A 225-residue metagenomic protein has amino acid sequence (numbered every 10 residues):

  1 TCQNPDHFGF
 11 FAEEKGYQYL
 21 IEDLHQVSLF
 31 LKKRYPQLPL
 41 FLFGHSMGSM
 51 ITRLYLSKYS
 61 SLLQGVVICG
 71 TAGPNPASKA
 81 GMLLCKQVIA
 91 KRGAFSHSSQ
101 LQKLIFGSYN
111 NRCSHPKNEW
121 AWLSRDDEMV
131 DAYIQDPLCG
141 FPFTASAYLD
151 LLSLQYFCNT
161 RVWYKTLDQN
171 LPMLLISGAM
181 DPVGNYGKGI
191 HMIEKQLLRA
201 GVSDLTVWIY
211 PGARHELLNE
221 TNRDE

Functional and structural regions predicted by a protein language model:
T1-E14, H215: Glycine-rich "HGGG/HGxG" loop immediately N-terminal to the catalytic nucleophile of the alpha/beta-hydrolase
A12-K32: Alpha/beta-hydrolase active-site loop
Y35-S46: Alpha/beta-hydrolase fold nucleophile elbow
T52-L138: Alpha/beta-hydrolase-fold enzymes
L175-S177: Short beta-strand/loop motif that positions the catalytic acidic residue of the alpha/beta-hydrolase fold
P182-M192: Conserved alpha/beta-hydrolase "acid-adjacent" motif
K188-G189, A213, L218-E225: Post-His helix in hydrolase/transferase enzymes
E194-E216: Catalytic histidine neighborhood in serine/cysteine hydrolases with alpha/beta-hydrolase-type architecture
